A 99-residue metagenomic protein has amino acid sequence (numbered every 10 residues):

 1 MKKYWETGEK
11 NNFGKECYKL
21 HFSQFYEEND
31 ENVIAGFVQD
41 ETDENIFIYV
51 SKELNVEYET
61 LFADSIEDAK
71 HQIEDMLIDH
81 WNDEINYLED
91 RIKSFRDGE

Functional and structural regions predicted by a protein language model:
M1-E28: Negatively charged, low-complexity tracts enriched in Asp/Glu with abundant Ser/Thr
M1-K3, E27-N29, D43, N86 (+1 more regions): Intrinsic low-complexity, intrinsically disordered segments enriched in polar/basic residues
G8, A35-G36, A69: Small side chains
G14, N32-V33, T60, I66: Short, intrinsically disordered, low-complexity terminal segments
K15, Q24-E27, Q39, Y49 (+1 more regions): Generic detector of N-terminal low-structure segments
N29-E57: A short, structured beta-strand/loop element
Y49-E99: Mixed-charge, Lys/Arg-enriched low-complexity segments
